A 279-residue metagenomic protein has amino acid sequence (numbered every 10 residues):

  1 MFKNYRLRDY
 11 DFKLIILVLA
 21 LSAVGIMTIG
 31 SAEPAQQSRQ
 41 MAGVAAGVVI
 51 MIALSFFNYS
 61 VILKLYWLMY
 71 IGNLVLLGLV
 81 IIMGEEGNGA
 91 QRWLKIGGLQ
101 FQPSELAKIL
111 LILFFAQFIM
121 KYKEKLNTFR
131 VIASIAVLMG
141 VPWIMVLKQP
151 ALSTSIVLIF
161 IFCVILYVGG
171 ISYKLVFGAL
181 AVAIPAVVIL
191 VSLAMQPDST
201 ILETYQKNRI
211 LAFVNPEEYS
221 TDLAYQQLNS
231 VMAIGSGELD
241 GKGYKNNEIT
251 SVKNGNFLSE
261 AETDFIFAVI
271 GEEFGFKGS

Functional and structural regions predicted by a protein language model:
M1, D11, E203, K242 (+1 more regions): General structural signal for secondary-structure boundaries
M1-V18: N-terminal membrane topogenic signal
L7, V131-I132, G255: Helix-boundary and loop/linker segments of multi-pass membrane transporters
I15-A23, M27-L228, A268-S279: Hydrophobic alpha-helical transmembrane segments of multi-pass inner membrane proteins, especially in bacterial systems
A224-G243: Extracytosolic (periplasmic/ER-lumenal) interhelical loops and adjacent juxtamembrane/interface segments of multi-pass
E238-F274: Long extracytoplasmic/lumenal interhelical loops at the membrane interface of multi-pass membrane proteins
